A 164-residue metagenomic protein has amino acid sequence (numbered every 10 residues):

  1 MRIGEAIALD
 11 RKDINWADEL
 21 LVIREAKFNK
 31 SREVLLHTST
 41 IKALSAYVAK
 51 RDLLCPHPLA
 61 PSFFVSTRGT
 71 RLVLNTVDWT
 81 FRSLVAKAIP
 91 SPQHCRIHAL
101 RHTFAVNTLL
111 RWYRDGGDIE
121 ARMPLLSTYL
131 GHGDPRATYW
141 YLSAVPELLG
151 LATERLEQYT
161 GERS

Functional and structural regions predicted by a protein language model:
M1-A43: Conserved tyrosine-mediated DNA breakage-rejoining catalytic core shared by Y-recombinases
M1-E5, F28, R111-G116, H132: A short, glycine-centered helix-capping/turn motif at helix boundaries that positions DNA-contacting or catalytic
A6, F28, I41-Y47, D78-F81 (+4 more regions): Short, structured motif recognition centered on aromatic/hydrophobic residues
A8-I14, D118-G133, L142-A144: A short, basic/aromatic helix-end/turn motif that makes direct DNA contacts
E25, L130-R155: Catalytic-site neighborhood detector that most strongly recognizes the C-terminal catalytic loop/helix of tyrosine
A26-S45, P61-R82, R96: C-terminal catalytic core of Y-nucleophile DNA break-rejoin enzymes
V34, N75-T128: Short, basic (Lys/Arg/His-rich) helix/loop patches that form interaction surfaces in the mid-to-C-terminal regions
K50, D115-I119, S143-S164: DNA/chromatin major-groove-contacting recognition/catalytic segments
